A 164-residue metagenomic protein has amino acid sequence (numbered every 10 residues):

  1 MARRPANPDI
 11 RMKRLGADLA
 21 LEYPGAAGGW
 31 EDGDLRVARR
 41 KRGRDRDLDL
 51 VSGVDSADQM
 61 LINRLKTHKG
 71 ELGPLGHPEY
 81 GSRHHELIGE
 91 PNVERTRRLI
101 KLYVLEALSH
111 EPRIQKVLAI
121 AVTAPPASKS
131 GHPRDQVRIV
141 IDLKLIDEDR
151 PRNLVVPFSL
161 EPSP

Functional and structural regions predicted by a protein language model:
M1-L99, L105-E106, T123-P164: Immediate N-terminus of the mature polypeptide
V104-A121: Short acidic amphipathic segments
